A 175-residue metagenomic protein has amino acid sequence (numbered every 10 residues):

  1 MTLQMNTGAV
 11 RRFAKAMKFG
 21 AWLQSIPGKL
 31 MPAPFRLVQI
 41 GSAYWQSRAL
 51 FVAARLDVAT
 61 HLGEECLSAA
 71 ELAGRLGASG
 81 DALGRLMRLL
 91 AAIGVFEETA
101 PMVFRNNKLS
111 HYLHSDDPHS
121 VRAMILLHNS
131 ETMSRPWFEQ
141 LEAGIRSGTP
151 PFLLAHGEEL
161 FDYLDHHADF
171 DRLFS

Functional and structural regions predicted by a protein language model:
M1-M17: Eukaryotic partner-binding/assembly regions in large regulatory complexes
F13-S175: Conserved Class I S-adenosyl-L-methionine-dependent methyltransferase catalytic core
